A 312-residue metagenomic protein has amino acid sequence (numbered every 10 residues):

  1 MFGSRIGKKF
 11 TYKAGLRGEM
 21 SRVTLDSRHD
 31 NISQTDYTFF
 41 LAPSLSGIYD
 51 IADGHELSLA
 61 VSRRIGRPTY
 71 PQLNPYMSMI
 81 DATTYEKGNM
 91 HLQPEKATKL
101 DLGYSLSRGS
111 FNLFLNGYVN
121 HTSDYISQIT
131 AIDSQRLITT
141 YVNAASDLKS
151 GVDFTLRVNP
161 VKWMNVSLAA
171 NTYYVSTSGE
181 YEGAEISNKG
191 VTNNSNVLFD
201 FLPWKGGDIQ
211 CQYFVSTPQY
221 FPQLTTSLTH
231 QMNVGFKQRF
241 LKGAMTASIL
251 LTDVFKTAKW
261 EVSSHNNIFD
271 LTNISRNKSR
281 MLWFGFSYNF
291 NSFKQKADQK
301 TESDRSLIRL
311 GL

Functional and structural regions predicted by a protein language model:
M1-D30, T38-S44, I48, W163-Y174 (+1 more regions): Surface-exposed extracellular loop regions of Gram-negative outer-membrane beta-barrel proteins
S4-I6, G47-I51, R63, L106 (+6 more regions): Residue-level signature of outer-membrane beta-barrel architecture
K9-Y12, G54-L57, S110-L113, K162-V166 (+3 more regions): Repeated loop/turn-to-beta-strand initiation elements of outer-membrane beta-barrel proteins
G18-T24, V61-R67, L106-R108, V119-S123 (+5 more regions): Transmembrane beta-strands of outer-membrane beta-barrel pores
R22, D53-K99, V119-T139, Q219 (+1 more regions): Surface-exposed extracellular loop regions of Gram-negative outer-membrane beta-barrel proteins, predominantly
I32-F39, I80, M90-K96, V142-L148 (+3 more regions): Replace "Gram-negative outer membrane beta-barrel proteins" with "bacterial and organellar outer membrane beta-barrel
L45, K189-L312: Conserved C-terminal beta-signal and adjacent last beta-strands/turns of outer-membrane beta-barrel proteins
N89, Q93, K99, R108 (+3 more regions): Outer membrane beta-barrel strand-and-loop segments of large Gram-negative receptors, especially TonB-dependent
